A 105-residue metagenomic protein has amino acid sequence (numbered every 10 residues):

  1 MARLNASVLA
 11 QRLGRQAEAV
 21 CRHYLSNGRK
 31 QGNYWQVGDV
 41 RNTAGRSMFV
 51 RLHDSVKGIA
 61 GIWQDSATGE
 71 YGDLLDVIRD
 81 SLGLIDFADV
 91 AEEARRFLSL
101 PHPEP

Functional and structural regions predicted by a protein language model:
M1-P105: N-terminal structured subdomain of primase-like DNA metabolism proteins
